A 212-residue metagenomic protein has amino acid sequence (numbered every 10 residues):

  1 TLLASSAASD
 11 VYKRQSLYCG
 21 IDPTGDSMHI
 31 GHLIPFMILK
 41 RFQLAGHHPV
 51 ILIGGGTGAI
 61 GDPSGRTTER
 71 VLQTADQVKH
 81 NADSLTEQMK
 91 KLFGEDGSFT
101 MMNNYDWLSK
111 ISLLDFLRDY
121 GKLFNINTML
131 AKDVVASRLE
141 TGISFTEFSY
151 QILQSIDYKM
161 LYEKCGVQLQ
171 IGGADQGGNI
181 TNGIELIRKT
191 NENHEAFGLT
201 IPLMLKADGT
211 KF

Functional and structural regions predicted by a protein language model:
T1-Y12: Single conserved hydrophobic/aromatic residue that forms the stacking wall/gate of nucleotide- or nucleobase-binding
A8, A45-H48, H194: Short glycine-/polar-rich loops that comprise or flank the Walker A/P-loop and associated switch/sensor motifs
K13-P63, Q170-G177: N-terminal catalytic cores of NTP/NDP-binding nucleotidyl/phosphoryl-transfer enzymes
I60-G65, S112-L114: Short, conserved acidic/polar surface loops in the N-terminal third of protein domains
P63-K79: A charged helix-plus-loop insertion that forms the helical arch/lid used to bind and gate nucleic-acid substrates
T74-A75, N81-A82, T86, K90-D208: Divalent-metal (Mg2+/Mn2+/Ca2+)-assisted nucleotide/phosphate chemistry catalytic cores
K211-F212: A conserved active-site cap/scaffold subdomain adjacent to cofactor or substrate pockets
